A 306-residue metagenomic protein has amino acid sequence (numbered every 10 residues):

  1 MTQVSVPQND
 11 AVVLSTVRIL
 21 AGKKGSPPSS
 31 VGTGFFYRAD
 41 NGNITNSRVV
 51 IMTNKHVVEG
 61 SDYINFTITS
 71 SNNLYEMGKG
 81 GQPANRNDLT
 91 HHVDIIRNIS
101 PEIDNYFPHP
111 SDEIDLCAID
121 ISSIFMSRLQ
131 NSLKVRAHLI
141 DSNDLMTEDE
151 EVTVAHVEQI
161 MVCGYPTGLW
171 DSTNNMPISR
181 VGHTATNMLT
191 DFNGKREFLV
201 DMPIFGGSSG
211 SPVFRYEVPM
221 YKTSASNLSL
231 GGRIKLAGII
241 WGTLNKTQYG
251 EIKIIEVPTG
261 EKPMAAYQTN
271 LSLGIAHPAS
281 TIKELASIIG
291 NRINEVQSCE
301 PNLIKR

Functional and structural regions predicted by a protein language model:
M1-V4: N-terminal targeting leaders that route proteins to membranes or the secretory/organellar pathways
V6-N9, Y37-A39: Long protein-protein interaction modules used by eukaryotic assembly/scaffold proteins
N9-V12, R215-R306: C-terminal subregion of chymotrypsin/trypsin-like serine protease catalytic domains
V13-R18, G22, S30-V31, N46 (+6 more regions): Serine endopeptidase catalytic core focused on the charge-relay Asp
G22-V50: A conserved glycine-rich beta-strand in the N-terminal activation segment of trypsin-fold
Y37-A39, N187, Y216, G242: Residue-level recognition of beta-strand microenvironments
T53: Cytochrome P450 catalytic-core helices
H56: Histidine-centered active-site/metal-ligand motif
